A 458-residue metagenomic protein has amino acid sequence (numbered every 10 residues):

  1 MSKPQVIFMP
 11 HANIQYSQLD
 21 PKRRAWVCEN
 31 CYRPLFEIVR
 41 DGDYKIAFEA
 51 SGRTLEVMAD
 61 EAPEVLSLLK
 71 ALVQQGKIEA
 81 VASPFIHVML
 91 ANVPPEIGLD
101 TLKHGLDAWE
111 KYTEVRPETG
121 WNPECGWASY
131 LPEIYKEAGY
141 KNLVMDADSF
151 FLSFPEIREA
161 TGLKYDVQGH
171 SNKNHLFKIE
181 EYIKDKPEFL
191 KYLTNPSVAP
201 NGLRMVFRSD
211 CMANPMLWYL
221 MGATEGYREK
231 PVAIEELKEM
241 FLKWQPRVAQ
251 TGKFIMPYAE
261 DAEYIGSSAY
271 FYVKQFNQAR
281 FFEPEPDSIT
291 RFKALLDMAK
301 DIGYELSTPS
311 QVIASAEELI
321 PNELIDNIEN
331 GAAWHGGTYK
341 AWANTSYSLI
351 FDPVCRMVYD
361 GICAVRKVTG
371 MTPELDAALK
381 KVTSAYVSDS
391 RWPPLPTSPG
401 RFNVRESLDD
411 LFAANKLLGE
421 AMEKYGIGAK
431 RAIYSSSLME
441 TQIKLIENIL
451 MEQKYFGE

Functional and structural regions predicted by a protein language model:
S2-N30, L193-C211, G222-E225, E239-E458: Active-site and substrate-binding clefts of carbohydrate-active enzymes
K3-P94, T101, E118-N122, K141-D146 (+1 more regions): Short, well-structured secondary-structure segments
Y16-V27, S51-A59, P84-G98, R116-P123 (+3 more regions): The substrate-binding groove and active-site-proximal loops of carbohydrate-active enzymes, especially glycoside
Q18-D20, V57-A62, N92-P94, W127-K136 (+6 more regions): A short acidic (Asp/Glu
V65-A82, K103, K136-Y192, P286: Acidic, His- and aromatic-enriched active-site or binding-groove loops in soluble protein domains that engage sugars
I97-E124, K243-A249, F254-Y258: CE4/NodB-like, metal-dependent polysaccharide N-deacetylase domain that modifies extracellular/periplasmic N-acetylated
S129-V144, N277, A294-I302: Short, surface-exposed basic-aromatic patches at helix termini and helix-loop junctions that form
E159-K230, E236-L237: Alpha-amylase-like alpha-glycosidases and glucanotransferases acting on alpha-linked glucans and related
